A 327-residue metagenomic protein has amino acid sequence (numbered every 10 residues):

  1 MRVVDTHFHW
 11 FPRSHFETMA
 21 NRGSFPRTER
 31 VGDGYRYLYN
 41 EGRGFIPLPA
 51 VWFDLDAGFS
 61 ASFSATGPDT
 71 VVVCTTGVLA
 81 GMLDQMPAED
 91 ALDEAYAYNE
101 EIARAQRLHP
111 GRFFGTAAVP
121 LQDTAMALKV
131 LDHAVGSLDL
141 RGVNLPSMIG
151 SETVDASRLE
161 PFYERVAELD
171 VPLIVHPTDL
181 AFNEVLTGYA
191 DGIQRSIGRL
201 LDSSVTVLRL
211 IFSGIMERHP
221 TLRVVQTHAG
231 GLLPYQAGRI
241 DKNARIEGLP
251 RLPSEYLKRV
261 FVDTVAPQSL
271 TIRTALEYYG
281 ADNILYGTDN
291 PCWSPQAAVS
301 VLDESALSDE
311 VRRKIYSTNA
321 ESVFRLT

Functional and structural regions predicted by a protein language model:
M1-T327: Helix-coil boundary/capping segments in enzymes
